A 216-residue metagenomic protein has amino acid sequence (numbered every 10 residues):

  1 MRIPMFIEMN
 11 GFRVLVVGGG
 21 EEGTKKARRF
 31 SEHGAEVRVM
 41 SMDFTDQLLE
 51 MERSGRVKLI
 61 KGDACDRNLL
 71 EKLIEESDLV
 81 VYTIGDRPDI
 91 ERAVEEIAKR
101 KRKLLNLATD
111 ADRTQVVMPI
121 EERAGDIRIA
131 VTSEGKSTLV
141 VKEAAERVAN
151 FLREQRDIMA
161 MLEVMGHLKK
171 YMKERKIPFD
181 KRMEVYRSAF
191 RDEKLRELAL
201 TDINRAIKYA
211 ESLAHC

Functional and structural regions predicted by a protein language model:
M5-R28, M161-P178: Glycine-rich adenosine-cofactor-binding loop
H33-R53: NAD(P)-binding Rossmann-fold cofactor-contacting core
E36-R38, S77-D86, I127-K136: Short beta-strand and adjoining strand-loop segment in the mid-core of the Rossmann-like NAD(P)-dependent dehydrogenase
G62-R67: Conserved SAM/SAH-binding loop
L79-V117: ADP-ribose/adenylate-binding Rossmann-like module
S133-C216: An accessory alpha-helical subdomain
